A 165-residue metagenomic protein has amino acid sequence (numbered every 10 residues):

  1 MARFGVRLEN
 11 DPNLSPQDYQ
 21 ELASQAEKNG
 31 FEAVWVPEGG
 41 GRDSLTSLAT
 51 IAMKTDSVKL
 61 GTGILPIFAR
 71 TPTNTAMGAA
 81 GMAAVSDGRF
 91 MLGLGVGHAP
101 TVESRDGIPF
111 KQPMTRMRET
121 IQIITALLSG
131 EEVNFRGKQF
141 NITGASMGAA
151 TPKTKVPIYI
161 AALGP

Functional and structural regions predicted by a protein language model:
M1-T62, F68, T154-V156: N-terminal beta1-alpha1-beta2 module of alpha/beta enzyme domains
A2, N74-P165: Internal, glycine-rich beta/alpha segment that forms the wall or movable "lid" of small-molecule/cofactor binding
P16-N29, K54-T73, I108-R116, G130-T143: Charged, low-complexity, helix/coiled-coil-prone segments
Q17-Q20, S24, L45, A49 (+6 more regions): Amphipathic, non-transmembrane alpha-helical secondary structure
W35-G40, L65-A69, M91-L94, Q122-A126: Short C-terminal domain-edge/linker segments immediately following a structured domain
